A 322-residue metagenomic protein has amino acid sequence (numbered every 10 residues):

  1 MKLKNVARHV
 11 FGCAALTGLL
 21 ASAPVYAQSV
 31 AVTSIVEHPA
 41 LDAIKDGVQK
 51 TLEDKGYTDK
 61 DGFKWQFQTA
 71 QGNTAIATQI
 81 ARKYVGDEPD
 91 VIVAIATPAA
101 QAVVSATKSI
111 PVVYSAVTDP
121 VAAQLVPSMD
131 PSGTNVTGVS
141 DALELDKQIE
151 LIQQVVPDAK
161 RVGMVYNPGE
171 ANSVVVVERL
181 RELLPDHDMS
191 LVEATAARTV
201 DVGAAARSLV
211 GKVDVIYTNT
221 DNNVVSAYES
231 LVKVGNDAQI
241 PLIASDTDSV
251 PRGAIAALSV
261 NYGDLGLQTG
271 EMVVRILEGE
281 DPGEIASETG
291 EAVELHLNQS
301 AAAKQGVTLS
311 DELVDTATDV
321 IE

Functional and structural regions predicted by a protein language model:
K2-N5, G12, Y26-E322: Short hydrophobic alpha-helices and adjacent helix-cap/hinge residues
F11-L16, L20: Hydrophobic helical h-region of N-terminal Sec-dependent signal peptides in bacterial secretory/periplasmic proteins
S22-P24: N-terminal signal peptide c-region/cleavage motif recognized by signal peptidases
